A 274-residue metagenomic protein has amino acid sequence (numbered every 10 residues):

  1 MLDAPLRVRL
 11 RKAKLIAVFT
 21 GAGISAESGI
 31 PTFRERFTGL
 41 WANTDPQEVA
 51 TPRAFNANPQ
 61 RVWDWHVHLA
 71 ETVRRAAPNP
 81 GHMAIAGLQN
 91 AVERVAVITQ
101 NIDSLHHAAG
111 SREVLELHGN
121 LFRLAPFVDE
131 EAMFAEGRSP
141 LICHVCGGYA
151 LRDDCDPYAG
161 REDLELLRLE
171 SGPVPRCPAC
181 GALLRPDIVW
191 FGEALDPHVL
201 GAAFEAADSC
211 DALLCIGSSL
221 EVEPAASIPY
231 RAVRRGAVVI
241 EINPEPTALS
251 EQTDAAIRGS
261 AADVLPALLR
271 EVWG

Functional and structural regions predicted by a protein language model:
M1-G274: Conserved catalytic core of sirtuin-type NAD+-dependent deacylases
